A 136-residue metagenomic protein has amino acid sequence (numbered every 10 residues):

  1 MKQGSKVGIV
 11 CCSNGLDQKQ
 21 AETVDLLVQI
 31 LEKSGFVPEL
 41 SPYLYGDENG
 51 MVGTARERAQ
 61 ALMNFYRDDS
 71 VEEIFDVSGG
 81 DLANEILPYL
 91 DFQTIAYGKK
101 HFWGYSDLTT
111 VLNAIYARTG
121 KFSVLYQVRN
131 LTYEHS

Functional and structural regions predicted by a protein language model:
M1-S70: ATP/NTP phosphate-donor binding region
V37, M51-S136: Active-site histidine-anchored catalytic micro-motif
